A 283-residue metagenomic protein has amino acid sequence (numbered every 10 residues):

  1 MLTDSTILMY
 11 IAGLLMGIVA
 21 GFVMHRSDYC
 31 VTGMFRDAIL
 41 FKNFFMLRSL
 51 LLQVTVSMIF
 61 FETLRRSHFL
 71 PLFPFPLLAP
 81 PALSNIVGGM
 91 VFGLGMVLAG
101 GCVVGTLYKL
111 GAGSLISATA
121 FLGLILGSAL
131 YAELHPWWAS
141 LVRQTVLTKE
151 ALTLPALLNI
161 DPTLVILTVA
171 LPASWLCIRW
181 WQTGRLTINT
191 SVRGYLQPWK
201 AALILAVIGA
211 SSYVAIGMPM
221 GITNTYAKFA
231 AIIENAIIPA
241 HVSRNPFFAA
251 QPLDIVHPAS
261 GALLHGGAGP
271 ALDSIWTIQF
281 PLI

Functional and structural regions predicted by a protein language model:
M1-I283: Membrane-interfacial helix-loop segments of redox and metal-homeostasis proteins, especially TM-loop-TM junctions
